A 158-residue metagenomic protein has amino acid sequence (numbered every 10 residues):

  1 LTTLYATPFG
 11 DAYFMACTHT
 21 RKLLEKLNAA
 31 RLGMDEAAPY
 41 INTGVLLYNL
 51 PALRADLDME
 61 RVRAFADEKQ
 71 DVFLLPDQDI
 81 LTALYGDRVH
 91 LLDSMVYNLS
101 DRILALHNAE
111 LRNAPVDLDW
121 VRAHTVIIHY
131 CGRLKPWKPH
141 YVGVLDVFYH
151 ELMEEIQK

Functional and structural regions predicted by a protein language model:
L1-L24, V45-Y48, A55, L81: GT-A fold catalytic core of metal-dependent nucleotide-sugar glycosyltransferases, centered on the diacidic
L1-L4, E25-A30, D56-R61, H140: A short secondary-structure junction signal
G10-M34, P139-L145: A short, conserved beta-to-alpha structural element at the edge of catalytic cores that scaffolds binding
A38, N42-K158: A glycosyltransferase accessory/donor-loop signature
